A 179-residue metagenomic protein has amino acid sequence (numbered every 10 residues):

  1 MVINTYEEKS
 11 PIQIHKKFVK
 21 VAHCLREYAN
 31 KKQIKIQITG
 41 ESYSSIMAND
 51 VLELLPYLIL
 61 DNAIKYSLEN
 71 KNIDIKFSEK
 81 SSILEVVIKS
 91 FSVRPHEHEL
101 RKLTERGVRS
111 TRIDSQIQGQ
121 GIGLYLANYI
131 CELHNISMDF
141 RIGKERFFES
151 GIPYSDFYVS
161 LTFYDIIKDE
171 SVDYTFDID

Functional and structural regions predicted by a protein language model:
P11-E27: Short beta-to-alpha transition helix within the HATPase_c
K35-S44: Conserved catalytic submotifs in the C-terminal HATPase_c
I59-I64: Short helix-loop "hinge" at the ATP-lid/N-box region of the Bergerat-fold HATPase_c
N70-S82: Short beta-strand/loop element within the Bergerat-fold HATPase_c
P95-V108: Short conserved segment of the HATPase_c
Q116-N128: Glycine-rich phosphate-binding loop
